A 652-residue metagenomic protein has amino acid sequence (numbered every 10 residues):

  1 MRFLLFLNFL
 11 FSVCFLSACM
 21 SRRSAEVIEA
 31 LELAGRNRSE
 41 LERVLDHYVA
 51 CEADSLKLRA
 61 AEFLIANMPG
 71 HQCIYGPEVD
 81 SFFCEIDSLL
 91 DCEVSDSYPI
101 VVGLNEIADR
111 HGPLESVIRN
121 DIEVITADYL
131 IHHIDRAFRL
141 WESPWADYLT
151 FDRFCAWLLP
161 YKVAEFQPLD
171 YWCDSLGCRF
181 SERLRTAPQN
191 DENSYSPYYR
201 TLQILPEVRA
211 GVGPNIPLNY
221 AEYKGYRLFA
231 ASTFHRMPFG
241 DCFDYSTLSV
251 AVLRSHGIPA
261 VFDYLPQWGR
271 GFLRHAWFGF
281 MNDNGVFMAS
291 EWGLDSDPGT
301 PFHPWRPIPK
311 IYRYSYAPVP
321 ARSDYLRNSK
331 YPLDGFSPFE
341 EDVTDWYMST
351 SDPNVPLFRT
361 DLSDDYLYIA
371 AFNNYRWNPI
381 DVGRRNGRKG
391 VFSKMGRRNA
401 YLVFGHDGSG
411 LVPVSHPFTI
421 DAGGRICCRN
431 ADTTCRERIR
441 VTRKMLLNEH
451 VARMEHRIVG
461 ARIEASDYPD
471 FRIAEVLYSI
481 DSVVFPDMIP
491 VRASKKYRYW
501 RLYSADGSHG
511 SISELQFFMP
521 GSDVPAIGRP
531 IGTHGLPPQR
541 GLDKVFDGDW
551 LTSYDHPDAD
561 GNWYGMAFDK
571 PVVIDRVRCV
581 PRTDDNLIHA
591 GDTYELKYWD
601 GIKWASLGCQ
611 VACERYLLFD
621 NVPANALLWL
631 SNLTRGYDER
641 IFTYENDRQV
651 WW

Functional and structural regions predicted by a protein language model:
S17-A18: C-terminal motif of bacterial Sec signal peptides marking the signal peptidase cleavage site
A25-V27, L31-R36, H47-E52, N190-G211 (+3 more regions): Hydrophobic/aromatic-rich core segments of domains that either
E32, R43, C51-M237, L273: Secondary-structure boundary elements
D334-W346, H416-R443, R648-W652: Extracellular beta-sheet/turn segments enriched in Thr/Pro/Gly and aliphatic residues
T350-T360, R443: A short, amphipathic beta-strand motif
T360-R376, H456-D470, I512, D592-L596: Short, ordered, surface-exposed loop/turn motifs in non-cytosolic proteins
K389-L402, H406-S409, S494, D620-N625: Short Pro-Gly-centered beta-turn/loop motif in secreted/extracellular proteins
T434-D487, R492-K496, G507-R576, V580-H589 (+1 more regions): Disordered, acidic Ser/Thr/Pro-rich linker "stalks" and the adjacent N-terminal cap of the next globular domain
